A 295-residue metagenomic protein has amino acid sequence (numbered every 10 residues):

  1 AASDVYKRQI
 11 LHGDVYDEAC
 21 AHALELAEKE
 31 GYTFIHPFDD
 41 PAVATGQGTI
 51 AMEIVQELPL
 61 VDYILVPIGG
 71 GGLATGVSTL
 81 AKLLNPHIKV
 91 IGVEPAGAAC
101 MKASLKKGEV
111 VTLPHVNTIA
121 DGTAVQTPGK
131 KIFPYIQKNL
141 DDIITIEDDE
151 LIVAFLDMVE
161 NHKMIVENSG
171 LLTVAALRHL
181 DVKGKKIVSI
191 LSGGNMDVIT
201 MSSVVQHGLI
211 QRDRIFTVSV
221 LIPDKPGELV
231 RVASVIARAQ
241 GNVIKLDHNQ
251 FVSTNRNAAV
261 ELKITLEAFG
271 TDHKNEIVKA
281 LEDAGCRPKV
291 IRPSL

Functional and structural regions predicted by a protein language model:
A1-Y6: Short, small-residue-biased leader/transition segments that mark boundaries at the very start of proteins
K7-H22, L26: A glycine-rich helix N-cap at a beta->alpha junction
I10-D14, V93-E94, T145-E147, E167 (+2 more regions): Beta-strand->loop->alpha-helix junctions that form or flank phosphate-binding loops in nucleotide-handling enzymes
H22-E28, G46-E53, A98-K106, D141-F155: Acidic-glycine-rich active-site phosphate/pyrophosphate-binding loop
Y32-T33, D62, D141, K163: Conserved acidic residues
D39-K138, R178-P223, A233: Glycine-rich phosphate/pyrophosphate-binding loop at beta-loop-alpha junctions
G129-K185: Active-site-adjacent helical/loop segments in soluble small-molecule enzymes
T200-L295: A conserved regulatory-domain signal marking ACT and ACT-like small-molecule sensing domains and adjacent regulatory
